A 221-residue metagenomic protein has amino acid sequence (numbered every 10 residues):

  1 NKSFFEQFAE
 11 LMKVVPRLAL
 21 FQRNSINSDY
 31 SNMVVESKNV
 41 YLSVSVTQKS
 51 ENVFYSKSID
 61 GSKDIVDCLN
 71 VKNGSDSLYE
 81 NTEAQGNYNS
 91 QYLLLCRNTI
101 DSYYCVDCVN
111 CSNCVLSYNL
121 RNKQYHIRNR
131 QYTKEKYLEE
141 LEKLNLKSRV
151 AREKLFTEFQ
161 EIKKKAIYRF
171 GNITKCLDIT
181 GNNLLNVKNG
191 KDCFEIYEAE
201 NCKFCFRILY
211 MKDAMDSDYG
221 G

Functional and structural regions predicted by a protein language model:
N1-G221: Long, distal/terminal scaffolding or interaction modules with repetitive or compositionally biased sequence
